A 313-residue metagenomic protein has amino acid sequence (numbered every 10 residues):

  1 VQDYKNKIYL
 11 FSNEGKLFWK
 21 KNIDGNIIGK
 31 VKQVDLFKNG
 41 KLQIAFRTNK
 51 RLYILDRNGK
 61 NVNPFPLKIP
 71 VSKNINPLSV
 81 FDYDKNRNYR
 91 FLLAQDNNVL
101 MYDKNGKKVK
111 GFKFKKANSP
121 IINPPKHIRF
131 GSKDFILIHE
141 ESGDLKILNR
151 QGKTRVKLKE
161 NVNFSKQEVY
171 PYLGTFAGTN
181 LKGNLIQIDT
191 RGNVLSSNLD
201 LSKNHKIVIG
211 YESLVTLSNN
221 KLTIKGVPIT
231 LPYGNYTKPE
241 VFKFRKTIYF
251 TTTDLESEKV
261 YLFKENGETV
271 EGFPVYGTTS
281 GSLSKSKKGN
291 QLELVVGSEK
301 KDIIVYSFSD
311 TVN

Functional and structural regions predicted by a protein language model:
V1-N313: Extracytoplasmic/lumenal domain signature
